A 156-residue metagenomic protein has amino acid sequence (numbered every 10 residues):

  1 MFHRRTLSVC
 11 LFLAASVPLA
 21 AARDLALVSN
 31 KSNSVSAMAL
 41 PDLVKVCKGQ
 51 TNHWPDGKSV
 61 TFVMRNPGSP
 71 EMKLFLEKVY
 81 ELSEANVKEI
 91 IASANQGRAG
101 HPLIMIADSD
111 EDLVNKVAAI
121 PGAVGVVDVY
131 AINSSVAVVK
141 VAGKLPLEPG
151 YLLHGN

Functional and structural regions predicted by a protein language model:
M1-S8: Bacterial N-terminal signal peptides that target proteins for export
H3, A14-A15, A119: Residue-level detector of alpha-helix boundary/anchor positions
S8-S16: Bacterial N-terminal signal peptides
A21-N156: Exported/periplasmic ABC-transporter solute-binding proteins
